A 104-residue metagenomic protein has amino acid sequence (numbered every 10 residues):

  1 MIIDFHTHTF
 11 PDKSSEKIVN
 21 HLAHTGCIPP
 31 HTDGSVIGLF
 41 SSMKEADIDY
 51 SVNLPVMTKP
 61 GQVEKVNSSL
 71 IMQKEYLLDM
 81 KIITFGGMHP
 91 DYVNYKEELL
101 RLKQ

Functional and structural regions predicted by a protein language model:
M1-G61: An N-terminally biased module of ancient metal coordination in phosphate/nucleic-acid-related enzymes
D49-Y50, T58-Q104: Active-site gating/metal-coordination segments in enzymes
